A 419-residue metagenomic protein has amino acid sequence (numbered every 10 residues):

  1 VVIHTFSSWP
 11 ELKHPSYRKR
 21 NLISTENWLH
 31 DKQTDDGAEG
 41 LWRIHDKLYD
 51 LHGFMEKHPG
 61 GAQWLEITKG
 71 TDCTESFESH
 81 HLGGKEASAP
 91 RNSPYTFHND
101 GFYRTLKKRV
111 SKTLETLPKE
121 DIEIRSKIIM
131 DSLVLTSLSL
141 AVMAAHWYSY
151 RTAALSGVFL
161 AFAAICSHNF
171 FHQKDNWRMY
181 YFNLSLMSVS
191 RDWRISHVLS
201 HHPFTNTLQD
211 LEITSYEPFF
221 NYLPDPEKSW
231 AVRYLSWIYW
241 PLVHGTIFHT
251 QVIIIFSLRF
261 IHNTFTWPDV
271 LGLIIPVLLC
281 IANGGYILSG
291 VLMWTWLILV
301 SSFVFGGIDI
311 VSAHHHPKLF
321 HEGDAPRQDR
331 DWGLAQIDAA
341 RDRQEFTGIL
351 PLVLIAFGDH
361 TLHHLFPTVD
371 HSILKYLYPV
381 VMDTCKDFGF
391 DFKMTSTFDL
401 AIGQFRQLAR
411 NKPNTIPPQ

Functional and structural regions predicted by a protein language model:
V2-T116: B-type heme-binding environments
R43, Y95-C166, K174-N176, Y181-L199 (+2 more regions): Peripheral/terminal regions associated with large enzymatic or DNA-binding modules
K47-Y49, H315-P317, P367: Short, glycine-/Ser/Thr-/acidic-enriched flexible segments
F97-G101, S229, R233, I287-V291 (+2 more regions): Generic amphipathic alpha-helical segments used as scaffolds and interaction surfaces in large, multi-domain proteins
L117, W296, Q344-E345: Helix-boundary and loop/linker segments of multi-pass membrane transporters
D121-A163, Y234-Q251, I261-D309: Alpha-helical bilayer-embedded segments of polytopic membrane proteins, i.e., transmembrane/intramembrane helices
L155-F265, H321-I416: Membrane-embedded catalytic scaffold of the fatty acid hydroxylase/desaturase
G306-A325: Transmembrane alpha-helix/helix-exit interface in multi-pass inner-membrane proteins
